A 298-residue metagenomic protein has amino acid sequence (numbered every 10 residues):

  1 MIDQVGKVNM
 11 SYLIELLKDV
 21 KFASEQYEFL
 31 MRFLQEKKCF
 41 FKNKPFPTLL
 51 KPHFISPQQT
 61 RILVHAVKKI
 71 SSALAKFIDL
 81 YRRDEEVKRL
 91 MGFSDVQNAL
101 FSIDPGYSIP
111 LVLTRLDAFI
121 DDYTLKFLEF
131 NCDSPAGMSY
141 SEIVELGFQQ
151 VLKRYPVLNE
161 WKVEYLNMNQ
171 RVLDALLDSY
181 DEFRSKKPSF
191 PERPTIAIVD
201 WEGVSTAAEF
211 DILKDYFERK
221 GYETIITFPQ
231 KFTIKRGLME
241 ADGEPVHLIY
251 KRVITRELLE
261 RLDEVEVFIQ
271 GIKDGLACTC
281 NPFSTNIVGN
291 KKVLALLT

Functional and structural regions predicted by a protein language model:
M1-T298: Preference for protein termini
